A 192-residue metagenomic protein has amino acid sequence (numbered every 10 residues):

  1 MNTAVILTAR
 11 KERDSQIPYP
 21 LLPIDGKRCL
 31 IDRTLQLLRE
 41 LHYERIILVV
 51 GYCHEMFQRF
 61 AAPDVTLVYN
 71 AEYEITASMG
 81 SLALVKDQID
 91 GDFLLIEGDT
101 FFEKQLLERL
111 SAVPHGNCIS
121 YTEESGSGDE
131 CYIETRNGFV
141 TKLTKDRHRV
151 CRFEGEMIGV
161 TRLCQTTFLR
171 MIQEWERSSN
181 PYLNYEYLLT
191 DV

Functional and structural regions predicted by a protein language model:
M1-I17: N-terminal nucleotide-binding beta1-loop-alpha1 segment
N2-I6, R28-F93: Conserved N-terminal catalytic core of the sugar/cofactor nucleotidyltransferase
L7-R10, G51, G98, T122: Cofactor-binding loop segments of dinucleotide-utilizing enzymes, especially the Rossmann-like FAD- and NAD(P)+-binding
P18-I24, R177: Short glycine-enriched, charge-decorated loop/helix-capping segments at active-site entrances that position
R59-R136: Conserved beta-loop-beta/alpha segment of the NTase-like Rossmann-fold superfamily that binds/positions NTPs
E103-S179: Conserved core of the sugar-phosphate nucleotidyltransferase
S179-V192: Catalytic core and acceptor-binding pocket of nucleotide-sugar-dependent glycosyltransferases
